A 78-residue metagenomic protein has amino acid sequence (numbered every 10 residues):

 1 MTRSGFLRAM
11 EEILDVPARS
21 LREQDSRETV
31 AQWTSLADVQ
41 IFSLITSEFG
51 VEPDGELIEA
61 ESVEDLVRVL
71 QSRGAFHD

Functional and structural regions predicted by a protein language model:
M1-D78: Phosphopantetheine-dependent thiolation modules in NRPS/PKS and related acyl-activating systems
